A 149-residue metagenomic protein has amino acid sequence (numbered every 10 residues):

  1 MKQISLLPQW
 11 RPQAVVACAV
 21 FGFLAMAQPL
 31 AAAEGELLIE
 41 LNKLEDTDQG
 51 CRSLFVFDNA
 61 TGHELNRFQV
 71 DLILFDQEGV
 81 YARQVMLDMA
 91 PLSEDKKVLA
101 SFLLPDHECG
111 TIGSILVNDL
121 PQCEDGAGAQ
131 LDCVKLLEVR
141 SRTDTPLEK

Functional and structural regions predicted by a protein language model:
M1-W10: N-terminal secretory signal peptides that target proteins for export/translocation
Q13-A25: Bacterial N-terminal signal peptides
M26-A32: Bacterial Sec-dependent signal peptides at the C-terminal "C-region" and cleavage site
A32-A82: N-terminal secretory signal peptides
L44, A60, Q77, L92 (+2 more regions): Generic structural motif
F75-G113: Intrinsically disordered, low-complexity Pro/Gly/Ser/Thr-rich segments with frequent PxxP/GP/PP motifs and embedded
D106-K149: Terminal connector regions
